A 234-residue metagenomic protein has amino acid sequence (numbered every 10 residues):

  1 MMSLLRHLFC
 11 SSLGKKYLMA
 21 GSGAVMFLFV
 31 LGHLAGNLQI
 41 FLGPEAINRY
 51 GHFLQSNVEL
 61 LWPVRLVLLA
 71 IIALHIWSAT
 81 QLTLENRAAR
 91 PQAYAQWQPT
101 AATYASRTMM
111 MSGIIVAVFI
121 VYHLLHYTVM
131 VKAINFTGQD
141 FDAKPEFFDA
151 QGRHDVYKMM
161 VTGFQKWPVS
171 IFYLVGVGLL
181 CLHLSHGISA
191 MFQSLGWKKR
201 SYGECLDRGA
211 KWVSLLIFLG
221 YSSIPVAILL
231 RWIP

Functional and structural regions predicted by a protein language model:
M1-P234: Membrane-embedded alpha-helical bundles that constitute the cytochrome b-like, heme-associated redox core of multi-pass
